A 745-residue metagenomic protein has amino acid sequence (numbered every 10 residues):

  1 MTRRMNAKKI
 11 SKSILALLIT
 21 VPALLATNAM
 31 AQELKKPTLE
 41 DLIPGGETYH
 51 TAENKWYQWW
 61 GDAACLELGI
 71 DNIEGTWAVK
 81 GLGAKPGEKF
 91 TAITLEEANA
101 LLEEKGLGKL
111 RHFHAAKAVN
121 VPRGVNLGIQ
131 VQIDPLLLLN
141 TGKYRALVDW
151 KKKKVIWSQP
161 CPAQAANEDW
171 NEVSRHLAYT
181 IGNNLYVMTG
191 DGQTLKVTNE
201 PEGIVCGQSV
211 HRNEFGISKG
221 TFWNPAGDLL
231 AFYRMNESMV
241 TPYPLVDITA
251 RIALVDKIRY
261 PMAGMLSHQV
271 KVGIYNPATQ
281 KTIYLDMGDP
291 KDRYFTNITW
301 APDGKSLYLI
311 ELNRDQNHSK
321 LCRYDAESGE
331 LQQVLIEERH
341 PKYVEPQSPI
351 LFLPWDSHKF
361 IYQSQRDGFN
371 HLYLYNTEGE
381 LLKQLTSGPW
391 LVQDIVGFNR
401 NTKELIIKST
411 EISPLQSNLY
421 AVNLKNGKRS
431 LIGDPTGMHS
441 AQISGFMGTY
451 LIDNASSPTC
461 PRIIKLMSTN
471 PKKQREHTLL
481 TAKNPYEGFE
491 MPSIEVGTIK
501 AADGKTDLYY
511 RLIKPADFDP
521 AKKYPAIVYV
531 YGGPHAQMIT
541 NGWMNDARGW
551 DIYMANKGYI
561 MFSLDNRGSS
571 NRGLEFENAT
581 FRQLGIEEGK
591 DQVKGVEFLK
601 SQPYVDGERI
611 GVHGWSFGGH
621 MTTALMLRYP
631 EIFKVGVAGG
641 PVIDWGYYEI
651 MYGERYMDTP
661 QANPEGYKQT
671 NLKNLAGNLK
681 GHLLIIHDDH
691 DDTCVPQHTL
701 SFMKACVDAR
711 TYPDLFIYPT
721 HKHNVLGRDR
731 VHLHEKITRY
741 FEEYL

Functional and structural regions predicted by a protein language model:
T2-A16: Bacterial N-terminal signal peptides that target proteins for export
R4-M5, G81, L110-F113, L466 (+1 more regions): Positively charged, low-complexity intrinsically disordered regions
A16-A26: Bacterial N-terminal signal peptides
M30-I432, T436-G437, T449, C460: Beta-propeller folds
P242, M438-L745: Serine-hydrolase catalytic core recognition
